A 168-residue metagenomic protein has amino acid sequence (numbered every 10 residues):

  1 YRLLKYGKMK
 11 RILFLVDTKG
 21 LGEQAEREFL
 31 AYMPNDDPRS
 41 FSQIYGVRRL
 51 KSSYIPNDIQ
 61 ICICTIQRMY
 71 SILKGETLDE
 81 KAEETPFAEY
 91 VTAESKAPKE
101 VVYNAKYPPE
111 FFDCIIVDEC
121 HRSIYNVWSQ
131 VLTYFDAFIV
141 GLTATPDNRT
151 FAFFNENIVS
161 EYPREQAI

Functional and structural regions predicted by a protein language model:
Y1-I168: RecA-like P-loop NTPase motor core of helicase/translocase proteins
